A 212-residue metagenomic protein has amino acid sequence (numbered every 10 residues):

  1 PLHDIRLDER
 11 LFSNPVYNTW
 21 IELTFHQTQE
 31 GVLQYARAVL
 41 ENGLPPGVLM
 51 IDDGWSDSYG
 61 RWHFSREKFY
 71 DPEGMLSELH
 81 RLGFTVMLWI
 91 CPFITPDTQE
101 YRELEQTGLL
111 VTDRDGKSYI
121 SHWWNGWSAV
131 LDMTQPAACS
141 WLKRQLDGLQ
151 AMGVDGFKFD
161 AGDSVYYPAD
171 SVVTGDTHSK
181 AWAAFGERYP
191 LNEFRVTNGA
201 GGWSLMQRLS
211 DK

Functional and structural regions predicted by a protein language model:
P1-K212: Catalytic-domain carbohydrate-binding cleft regions of carbohydrate-active enzymes
